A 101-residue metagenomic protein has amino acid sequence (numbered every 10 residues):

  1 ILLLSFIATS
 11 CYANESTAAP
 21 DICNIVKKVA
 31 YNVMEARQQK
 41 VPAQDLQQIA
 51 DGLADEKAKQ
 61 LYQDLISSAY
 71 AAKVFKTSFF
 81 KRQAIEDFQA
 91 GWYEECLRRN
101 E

Functional and structural regions predicted by a protein language model:
I1-L4: Sec-dependent signal peptide recognition, specifically the positively charged N-region followed immediately by
A8-A13: N-terminal signal peptide c-region/cleavage motif recognized by signal peptidases
N14-I22: Cleaved targeting-peptide boundary
R37, V41-E101: Compact alpha-helical subdomains of small soluble proteins
